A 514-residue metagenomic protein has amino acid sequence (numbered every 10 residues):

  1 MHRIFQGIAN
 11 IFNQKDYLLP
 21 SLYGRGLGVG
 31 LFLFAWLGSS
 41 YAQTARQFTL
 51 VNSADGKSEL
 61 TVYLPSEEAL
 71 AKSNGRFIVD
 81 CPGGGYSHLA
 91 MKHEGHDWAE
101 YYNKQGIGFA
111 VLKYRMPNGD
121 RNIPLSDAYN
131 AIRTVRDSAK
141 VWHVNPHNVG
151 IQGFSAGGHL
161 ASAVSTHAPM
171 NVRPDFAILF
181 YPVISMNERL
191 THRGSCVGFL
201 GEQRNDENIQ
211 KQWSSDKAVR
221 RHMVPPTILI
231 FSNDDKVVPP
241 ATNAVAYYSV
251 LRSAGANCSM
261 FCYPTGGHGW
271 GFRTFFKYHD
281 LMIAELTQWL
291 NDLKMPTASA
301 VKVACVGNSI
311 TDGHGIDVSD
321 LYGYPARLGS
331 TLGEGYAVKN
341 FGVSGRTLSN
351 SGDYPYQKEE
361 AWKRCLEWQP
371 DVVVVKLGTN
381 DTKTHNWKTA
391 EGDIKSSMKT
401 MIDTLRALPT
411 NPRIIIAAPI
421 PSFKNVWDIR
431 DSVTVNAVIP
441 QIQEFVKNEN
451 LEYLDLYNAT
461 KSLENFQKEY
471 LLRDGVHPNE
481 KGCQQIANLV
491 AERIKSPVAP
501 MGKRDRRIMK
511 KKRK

Functional and structural regions predicted by a protein language model:
A90-K92, D97, A110-P146, T274-L281: Catalytic nucleophile-loop/oxyanion-hole region of alpha/beta-hydrolase and closely related hydrolase-like folds
N130-S195, Q210-K211, S215: Primarily recognizes the serine-hydrolase "nucleophile elbow" in alpha/beta-hydrolase and SGNH/GDSL folds
R193, A300-A304, I310-K399: Conserved SGNH/GDSL esterase-like catalytic core that processes O-acyl groups on lipids and polysaccharides
I228-F231, D235: Short beta-strand/loop motif that positions the catalytic acidic residue of the alpha/beta-hydrolase fold
K236-N243: Conserved alpha/beta-hydrolase "acid-adjacent" motif
V245-T297, R473-D474, E480: C-terminal catalytic histidine-bearing segment of alpha/beta-hydrolase fold enzymes
G267-R273, I316, P419-K510: Catalytic His-Asp segment of secreted/periplasmic serine-dependent ester chemistry enzymes
K376-T382, D403-A437: Active-site segments of SGNH/GDSL-like serine hydrolases that catalyze O-acetyl group transfer/hydrolysis on lipids
